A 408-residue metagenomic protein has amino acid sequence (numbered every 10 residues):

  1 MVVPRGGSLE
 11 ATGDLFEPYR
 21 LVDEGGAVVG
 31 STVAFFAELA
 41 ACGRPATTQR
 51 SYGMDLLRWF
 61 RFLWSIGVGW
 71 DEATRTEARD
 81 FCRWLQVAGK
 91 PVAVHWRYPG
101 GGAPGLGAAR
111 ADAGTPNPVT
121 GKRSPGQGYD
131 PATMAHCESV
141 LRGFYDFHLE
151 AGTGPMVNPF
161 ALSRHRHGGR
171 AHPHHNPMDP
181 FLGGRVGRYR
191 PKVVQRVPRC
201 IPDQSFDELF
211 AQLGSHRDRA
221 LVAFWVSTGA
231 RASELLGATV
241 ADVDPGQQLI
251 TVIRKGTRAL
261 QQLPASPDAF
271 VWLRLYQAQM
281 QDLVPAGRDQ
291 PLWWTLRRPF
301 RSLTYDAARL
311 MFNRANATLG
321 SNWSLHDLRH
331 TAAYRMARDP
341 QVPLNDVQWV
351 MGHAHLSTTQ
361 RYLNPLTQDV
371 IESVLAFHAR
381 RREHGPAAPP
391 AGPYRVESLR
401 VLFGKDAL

Functional and structural regions predicted by a protein language model:
V33-T48, L57-M178, E208: N-terminal core-binding DNA-recognition domain of tyrosine recombinases/integrases
R79, G154-E208, I253-G256, W294-F300: Flexible interdomain linker/hinge and immediately adjacent N-terminus of the catalytic tyrosine-recombinase domain
V193-Q195, R199-A232, L236: Basic, Lys/Arg- and aromatic-enriched nucleic-acid-binding interface segment
F206, S266-S321, D406-L408: Active-site/catalytic core of tyrosine-dependent DNA strand-transfer enzymes
T228, S233, G237-V271, A278: Conserved tyrosine-mediated DNA breakage-rejoining catalytic core shared by Y-recombinases
R254, M351-A379: Catalytic-site neighborhood detector that most strongly recognizes the C-terminal catalytic loop/helix of tyrosine
R309-W349, Q368: Short, basic (Lys/Arg/His-rich) helix/loop patches that form interaction surfaces in the mid-to-C-terminal regions
F377-L408: C-terminal secondary-structure termini that scaffold catalytic or DNA-interacting sites
